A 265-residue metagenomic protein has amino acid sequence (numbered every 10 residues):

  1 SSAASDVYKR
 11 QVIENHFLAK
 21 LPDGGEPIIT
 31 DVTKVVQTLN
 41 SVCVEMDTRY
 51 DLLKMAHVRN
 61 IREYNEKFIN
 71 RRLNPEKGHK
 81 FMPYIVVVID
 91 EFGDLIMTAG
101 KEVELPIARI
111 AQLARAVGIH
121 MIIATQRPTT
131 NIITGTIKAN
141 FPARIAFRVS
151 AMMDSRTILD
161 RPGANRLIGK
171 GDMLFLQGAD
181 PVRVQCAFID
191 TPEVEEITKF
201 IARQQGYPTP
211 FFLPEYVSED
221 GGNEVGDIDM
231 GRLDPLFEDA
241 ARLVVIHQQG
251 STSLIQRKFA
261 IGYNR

Functional and structural regions predicted by a protein language model:
S2-A56, M82-V149, M153-L167, D172-R183 (+3 more regions): P-loop NTPase catalytic phosphate-binding loop
I28-D31, G78, T130, G226-L233: Alpha-helix initiation/capping motif
L53-H79: P-loop NTPase nucleotide-binding/switch module
N70-R71, P142-A143, F212: Short alpha-helix boundary/capping motifs
R72-P75, R109-I110, A240-R242: Generic recognition of flexible, low-complexity loop/linker segments
H79-M82, D239: Short, flexible loop/turn motifs enriched in small residues
Q177-R265: Conserved alpha/beta core segments of nucleic-acid transaction machinery
